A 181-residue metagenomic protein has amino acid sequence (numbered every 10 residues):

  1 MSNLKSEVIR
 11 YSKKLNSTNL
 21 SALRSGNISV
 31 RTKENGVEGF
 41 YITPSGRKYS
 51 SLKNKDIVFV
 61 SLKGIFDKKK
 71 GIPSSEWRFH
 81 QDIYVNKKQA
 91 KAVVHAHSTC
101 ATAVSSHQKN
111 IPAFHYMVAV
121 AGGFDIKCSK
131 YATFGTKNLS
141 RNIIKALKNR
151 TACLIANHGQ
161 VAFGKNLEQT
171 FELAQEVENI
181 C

Functional and structural regions predicted by a protein language model:
M1-C181: Glycine-rich flexible loops
